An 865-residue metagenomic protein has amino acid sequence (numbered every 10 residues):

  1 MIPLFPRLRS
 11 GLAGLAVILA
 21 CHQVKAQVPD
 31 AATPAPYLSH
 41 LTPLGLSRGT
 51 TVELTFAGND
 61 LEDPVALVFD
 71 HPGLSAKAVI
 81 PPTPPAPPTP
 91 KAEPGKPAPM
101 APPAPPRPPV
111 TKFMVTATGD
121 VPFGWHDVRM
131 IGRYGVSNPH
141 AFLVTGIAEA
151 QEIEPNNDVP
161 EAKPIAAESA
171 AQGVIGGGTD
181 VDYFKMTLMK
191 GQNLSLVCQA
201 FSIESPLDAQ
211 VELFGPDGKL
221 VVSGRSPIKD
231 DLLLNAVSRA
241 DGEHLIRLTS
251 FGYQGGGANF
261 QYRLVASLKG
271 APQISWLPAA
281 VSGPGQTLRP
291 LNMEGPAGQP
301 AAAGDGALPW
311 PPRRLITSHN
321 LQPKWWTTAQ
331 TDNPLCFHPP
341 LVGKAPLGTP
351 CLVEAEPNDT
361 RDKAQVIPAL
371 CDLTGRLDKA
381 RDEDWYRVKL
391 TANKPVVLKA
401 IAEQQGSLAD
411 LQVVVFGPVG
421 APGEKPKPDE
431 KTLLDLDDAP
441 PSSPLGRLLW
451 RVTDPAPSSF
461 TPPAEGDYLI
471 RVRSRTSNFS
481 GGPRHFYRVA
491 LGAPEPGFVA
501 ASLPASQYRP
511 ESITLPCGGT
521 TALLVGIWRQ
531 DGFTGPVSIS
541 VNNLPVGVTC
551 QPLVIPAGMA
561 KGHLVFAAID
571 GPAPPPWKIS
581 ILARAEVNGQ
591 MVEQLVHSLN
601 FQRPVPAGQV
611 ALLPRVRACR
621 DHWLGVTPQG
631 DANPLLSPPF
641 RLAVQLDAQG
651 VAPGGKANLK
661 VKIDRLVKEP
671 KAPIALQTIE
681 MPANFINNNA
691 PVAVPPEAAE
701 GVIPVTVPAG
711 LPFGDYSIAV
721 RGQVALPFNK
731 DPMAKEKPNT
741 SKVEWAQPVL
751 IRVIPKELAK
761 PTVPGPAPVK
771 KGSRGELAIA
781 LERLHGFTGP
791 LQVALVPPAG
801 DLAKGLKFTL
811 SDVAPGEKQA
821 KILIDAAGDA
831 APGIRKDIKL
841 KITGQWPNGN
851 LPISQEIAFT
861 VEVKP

Functional and structural regions predicted by a protein language model:
M1-L12: Bacterial N-terminal signal peptides that target proteins for export
S10-K25: Bacterial N-terminal signal peptides
Q27-G176, R247-P368, R376-D378, R473-G481 (+8 more regions): Ser/Thr/Pro-rich low-complexity tracts
T33-R48, E53-P88, E93-P94, R133 (+10 more regions): Acidic, Ser/Thr/Pro-rich low-complexity intrinsically disordered segments
H40-P43, W276-P278, P510-E511, C550-P552 (+4 more regions): Surface-exposed, proline-enriched loop/turn segments that connect beta strands in immunoglobulin-like
D70-K77, G306-A307, V541-C550, T678-N689 (+1 more regions): Short, solvent-exposed loop/linker segments at beta-strand-coil boundaries, enriched for Pro/Gly and Ser/Thr
P103-R107, S226-I228, S238, L308 (+9 more regions): Short proline/glycine- and polar residue-rich coil/turn motifs
T116-P122, V237-D241, Y253, R313-Q322 (+8 more regions): Short, surface-exposed loop/turn segments at beta-strand-coil junctions that are enriched for proline with nearby
